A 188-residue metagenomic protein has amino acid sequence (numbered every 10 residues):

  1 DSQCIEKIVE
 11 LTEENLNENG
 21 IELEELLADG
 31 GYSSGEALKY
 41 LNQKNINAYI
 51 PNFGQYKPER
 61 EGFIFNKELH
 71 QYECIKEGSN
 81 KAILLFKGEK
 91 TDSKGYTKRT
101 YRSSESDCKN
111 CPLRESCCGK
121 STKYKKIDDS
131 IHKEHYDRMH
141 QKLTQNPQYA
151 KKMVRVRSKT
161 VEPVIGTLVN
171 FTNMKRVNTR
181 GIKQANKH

Functional and structural regions predicted by a protein language model:
D1-H188: Anion-binding and metal-coordination hotspots
